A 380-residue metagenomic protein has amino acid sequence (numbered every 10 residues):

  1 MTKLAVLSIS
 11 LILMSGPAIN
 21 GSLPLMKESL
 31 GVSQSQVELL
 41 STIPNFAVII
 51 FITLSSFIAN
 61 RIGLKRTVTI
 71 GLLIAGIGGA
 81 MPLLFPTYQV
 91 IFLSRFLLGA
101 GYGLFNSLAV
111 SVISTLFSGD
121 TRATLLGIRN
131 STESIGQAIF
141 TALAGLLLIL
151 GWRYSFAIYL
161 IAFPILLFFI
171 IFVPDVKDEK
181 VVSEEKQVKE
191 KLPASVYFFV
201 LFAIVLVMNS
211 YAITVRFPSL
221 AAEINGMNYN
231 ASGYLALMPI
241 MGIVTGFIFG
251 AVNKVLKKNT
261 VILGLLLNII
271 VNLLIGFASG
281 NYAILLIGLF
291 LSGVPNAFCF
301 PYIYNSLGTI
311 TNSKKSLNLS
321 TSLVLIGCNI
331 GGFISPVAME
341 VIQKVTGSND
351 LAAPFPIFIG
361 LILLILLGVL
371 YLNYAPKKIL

Functional and structural regions predicted by a protein language model:
I50-Y88: Conserved MFS/SLC helix-loop-helix module at the cytosolic interface between two early adjacent transmembrane helices
I52-L64, T245-K257, Q343: Helix-to-loop junctions at the C-terminal end of transmembrane segments in multipass secondary transporters
G78, Q89-L98, A283-L291: Paired small-residue
Y88, S94-E133: Cytoplasmic helix-loop-helix junction between adjacent transmembrane helices in 12-TM secondary transporters
G119, I128-I171: Helix-loop-helix hairpin linking two adjacent transmembrane segments in secondary transporters
S195-I243: Extracytoplasmic gate region of multi-pass secondary transporters
K258-I303: C-terminal transmembrane helical hairpin of 12-TM major facilitator-type secondary transporters
T309-S348: A late C-terminal transmembrane helix in Major Facilitator Superfamily
